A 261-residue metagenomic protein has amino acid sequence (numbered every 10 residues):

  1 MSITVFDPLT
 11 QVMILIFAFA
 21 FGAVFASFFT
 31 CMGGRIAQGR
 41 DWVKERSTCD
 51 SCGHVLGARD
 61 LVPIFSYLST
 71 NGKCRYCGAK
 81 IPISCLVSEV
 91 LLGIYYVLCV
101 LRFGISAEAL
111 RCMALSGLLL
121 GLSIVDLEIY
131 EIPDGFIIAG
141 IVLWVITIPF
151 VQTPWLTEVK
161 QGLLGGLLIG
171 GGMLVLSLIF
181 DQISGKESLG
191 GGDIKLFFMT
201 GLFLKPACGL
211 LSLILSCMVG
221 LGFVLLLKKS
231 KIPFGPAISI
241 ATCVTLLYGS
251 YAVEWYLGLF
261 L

Functional and structural regions predicted by a protein language model:
M1-Q11, G258-L261: Short, strongly hydrophobic alpha-helical membrane anchors
L9, N71, R75-L143: Long, charge-rich boundary regions
Q11-F19, C85, E89, E108 (+6 more regions): Residue-level signature of transmembrane alpha-helical entry/exit and packing/kink sites in multi-pass membrane
F29, G33, Y95, C99 (+8 more regions): Alpha-helical membrane-inserting segments
F29-C85: Membrane-proximal soluble regions of multi-pass membrane proteins
A109, A114-L221, W255, L261: Functional transmembrane core segments of multi-pass inner-membrane proteins
G190-G192, V224-V244: Interfacial loop-to-transmembrane junctions
